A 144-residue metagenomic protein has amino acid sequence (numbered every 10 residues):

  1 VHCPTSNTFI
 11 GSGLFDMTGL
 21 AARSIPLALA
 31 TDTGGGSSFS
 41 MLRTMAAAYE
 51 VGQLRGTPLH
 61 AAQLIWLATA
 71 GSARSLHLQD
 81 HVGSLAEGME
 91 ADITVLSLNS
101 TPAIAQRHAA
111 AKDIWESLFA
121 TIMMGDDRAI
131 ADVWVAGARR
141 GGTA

Functional and structural regions predicted by a protein language model:
V1-P4: Short, basic, glycine/proline-bearing loop/turn elements
S6-N7, Q79: Short beta->alpha connector loops
F9-G11: Helical hairpin unit composed of two closely spaced alpha helices linked by a short loop
D16-A105: His/Asp/Glu-enriched, well-ordered alpha-helical/loop segment that forms or immediately abuts the divalent-metal
T33, T143-A144: A general boundary/transition motif marking the beginning of the first structured unit of a protein
E90-T143: C-terminal cap of metal-dependent C-N hydrolases
